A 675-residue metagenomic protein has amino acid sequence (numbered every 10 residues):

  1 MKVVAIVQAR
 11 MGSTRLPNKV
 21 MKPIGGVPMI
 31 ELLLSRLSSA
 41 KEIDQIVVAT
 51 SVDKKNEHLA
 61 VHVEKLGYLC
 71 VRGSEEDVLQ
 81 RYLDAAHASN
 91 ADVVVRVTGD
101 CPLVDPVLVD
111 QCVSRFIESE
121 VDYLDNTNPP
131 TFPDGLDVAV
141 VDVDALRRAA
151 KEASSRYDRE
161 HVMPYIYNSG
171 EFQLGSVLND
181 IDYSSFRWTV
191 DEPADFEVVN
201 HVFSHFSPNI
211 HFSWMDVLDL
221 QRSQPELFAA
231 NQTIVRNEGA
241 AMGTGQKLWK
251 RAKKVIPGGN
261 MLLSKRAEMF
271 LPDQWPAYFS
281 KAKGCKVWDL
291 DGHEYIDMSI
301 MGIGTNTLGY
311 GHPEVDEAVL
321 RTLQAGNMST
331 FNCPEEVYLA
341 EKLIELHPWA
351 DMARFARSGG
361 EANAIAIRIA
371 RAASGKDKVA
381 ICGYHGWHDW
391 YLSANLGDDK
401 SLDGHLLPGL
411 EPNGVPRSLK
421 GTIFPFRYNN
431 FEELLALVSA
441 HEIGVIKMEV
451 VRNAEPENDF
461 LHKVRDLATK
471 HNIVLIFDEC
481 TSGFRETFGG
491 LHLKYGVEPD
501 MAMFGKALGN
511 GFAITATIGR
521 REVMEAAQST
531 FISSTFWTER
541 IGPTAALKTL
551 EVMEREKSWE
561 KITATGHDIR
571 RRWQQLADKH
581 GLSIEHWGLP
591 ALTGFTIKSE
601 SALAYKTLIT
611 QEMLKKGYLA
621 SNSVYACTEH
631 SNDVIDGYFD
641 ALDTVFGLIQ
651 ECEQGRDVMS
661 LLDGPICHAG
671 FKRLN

Functional and structural regions predicted by a protein language model:
G99, L136, Y495-A527, T538-A545: Active-site PLP attachment segment
D105-T131: Conserved donor-nucleotide/metal-binding helix-loop-beta segment in metal-dependent transferases, i.e., the alpha-helix
F186, H567-R571, A577-T610, S660-N675: Conserved PLP-binding catalytic core of the aspartate aminotransferase-like
E294-K376: Glycine-rich loop-to-alpha-helix module at the N-terminal edge of alpha/beta enzyme cores
Y338-V445: PLP-dependent aspartate aminotransferase-fold enzymes
N430-A436, M448-V474, E486: Active-site core of PLP-dependent enzymes with the aminotransferase class I/II
T549-R571: Structural signature of PLP-dependent enzymes
E554-E556, K615-N675: PLP-dependent enzyme catalytic core of the Aspartate aminotransferase-like
